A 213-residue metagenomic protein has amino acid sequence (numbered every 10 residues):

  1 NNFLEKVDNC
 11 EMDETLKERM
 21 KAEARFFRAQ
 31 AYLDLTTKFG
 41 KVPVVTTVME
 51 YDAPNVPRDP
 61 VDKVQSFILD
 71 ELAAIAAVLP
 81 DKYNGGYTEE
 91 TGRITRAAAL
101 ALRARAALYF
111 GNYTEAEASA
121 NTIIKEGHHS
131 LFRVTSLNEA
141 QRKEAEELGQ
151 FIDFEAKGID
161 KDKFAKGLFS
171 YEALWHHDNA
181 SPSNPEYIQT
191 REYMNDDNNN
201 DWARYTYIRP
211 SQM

Functional and structural regions predicted by a protein language model:
N1-F39, N55-S66, L72-Y87: Conserved, well-structured interaction surfaces
L4, L35, P43-V45, L100 (+1 more regions): Structural recognition of the beta-strand scaffold that forms the well-ordered cores of secreted hydrolase catalytic
A31, A104-A106: Residue-level signature for tetratricopeptide repeat
T36-T47, Y113-A118: Short, well-structured active-site flanking segments
K41-V48, A76-E89, S130-A140: Glycine- and aromatic-rich loop/turn segments at beta-sheet edges
V44, E50, R58-V61: Catalytic cores of eukaryotic secretory-pathway lumenal/extracellular enzymes that build and remodel glycoconjugates
V48-D52, T122-K125: Short edge-strand/loop segments of extracellular domains
A74-A76, R96-L100, A107-M213: An aromatic- and glycine-enriched ligand-binding surface/loop that stacks and positions planar moieties
